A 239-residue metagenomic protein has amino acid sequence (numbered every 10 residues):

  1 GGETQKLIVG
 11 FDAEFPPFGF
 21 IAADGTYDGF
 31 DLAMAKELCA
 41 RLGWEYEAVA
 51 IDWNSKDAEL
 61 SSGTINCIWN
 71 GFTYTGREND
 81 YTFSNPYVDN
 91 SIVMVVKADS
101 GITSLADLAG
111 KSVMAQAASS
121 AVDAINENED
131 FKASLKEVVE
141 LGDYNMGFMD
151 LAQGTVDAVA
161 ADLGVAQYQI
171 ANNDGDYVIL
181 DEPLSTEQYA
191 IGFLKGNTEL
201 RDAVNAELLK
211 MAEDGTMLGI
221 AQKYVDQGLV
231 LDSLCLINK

Functional and structural regions predicted by a protein language model:
G1-G2, K6-G29: Extracytoplasmic "Venus flytrap"
A13, D89-V96, L163, Q167 (+2 more regions): Periplasmic-binding protein-like
A13-P16, Y27-A40, F72, V93-F148 (+2 more regions): Bilobed "Venus flytrap"/periplasmic-binding protein-like clamshell domains and structurally analogous long
L32, E47-A58, S100, V138-Q153 (+1 more regions): Short helix-initiation/N-cap motifs at beta->coil->alpha
L32-R41, A106, K111-S112, S119-S120 (+1 more regions): Extended ligand-binding regions for polar small-molecule ligands
K36, A40, E45-D107, P183: Acidic, polar ligand-binding/catalytic clefts
E45, S120-E140, G175-L180, L209-K239: Ligand-binding clefts/hinges and TM-proximal coupling segments of bilobed small-molecule sensing domains
S55-A58, G71-D80, A124-E129, D150-T186: A ligand-binding cleft/hinge motif common to bilobed small-molecule-binding domains
